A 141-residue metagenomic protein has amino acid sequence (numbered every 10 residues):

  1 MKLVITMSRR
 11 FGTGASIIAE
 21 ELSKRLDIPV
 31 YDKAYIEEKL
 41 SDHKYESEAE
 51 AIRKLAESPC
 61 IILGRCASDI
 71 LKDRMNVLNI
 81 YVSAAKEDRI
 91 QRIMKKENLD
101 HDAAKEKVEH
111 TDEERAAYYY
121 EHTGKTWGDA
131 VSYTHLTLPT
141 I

Functional and structural regions predicted by a protein language model:
K2-V4: Pre-Walker A (Motif I) flank of P-loop NTPase domains
M7-I18: Glycine-rich phosphate-binding P-loop
I18-L26: A conserved segment at the C-terminal end of the G1
Y31-C60, C66: ATP-dependent small-molecule kinase phosphotransfer cores that center on conserved nucleotide phosphate-binding segments
C60-E97: ATP-dependent NMP and nucleoside kinases share a basic, alpha-helical "lid"
L71-K72, W127-S132: Short, flexible turn/loop "capping" segments at secondary-structure junctions
V82-G124: A glycine- and Lys/Arg-enriched "phosphate-lid" helix/loop adjacent to the NTP-binding pocket of small-molecule kinases
T134-T140: Conserved small/polar residues in nucleotide/adenosyl-binding loops
